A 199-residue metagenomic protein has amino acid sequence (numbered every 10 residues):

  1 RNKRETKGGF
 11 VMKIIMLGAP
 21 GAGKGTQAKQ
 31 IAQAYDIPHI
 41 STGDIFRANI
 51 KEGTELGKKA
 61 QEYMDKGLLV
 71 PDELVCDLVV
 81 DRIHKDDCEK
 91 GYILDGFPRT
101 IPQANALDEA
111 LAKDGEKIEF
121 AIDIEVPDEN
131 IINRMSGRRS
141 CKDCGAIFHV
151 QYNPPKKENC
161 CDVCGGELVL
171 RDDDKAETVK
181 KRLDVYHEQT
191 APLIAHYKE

Functional and structural regions predicted by a protein language model:
R1-E199: Glycine-rich phosphate-binding loop of ATP-dependent small-molecule kinases
